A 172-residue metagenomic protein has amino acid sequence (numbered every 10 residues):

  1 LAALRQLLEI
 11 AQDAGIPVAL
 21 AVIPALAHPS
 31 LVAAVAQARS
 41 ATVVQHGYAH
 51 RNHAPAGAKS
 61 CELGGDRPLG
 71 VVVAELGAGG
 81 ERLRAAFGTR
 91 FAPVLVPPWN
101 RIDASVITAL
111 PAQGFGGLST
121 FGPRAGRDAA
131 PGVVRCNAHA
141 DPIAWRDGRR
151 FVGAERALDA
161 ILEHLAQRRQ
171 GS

Functional and structural regions predicted by a protein language model:
L1, A11, Q113, A144-S172: Catalytic grooves of carbohydrate-active enzymes
L1-A2, A21-L31, V96-S105, G126 (+1 more regions): Acidic-and-aromatic substrate-binding clefts and catalytic sites of carbohydrate-active enzymes
L1-T42, F91-A92: Active-site beta->alpha N-cap acidic-glycine motif
L4, L8, V32-A36, V73-E81 (+2 more regions): Generic structural signal for well-ordered alpha-helices, preferentially at hydrophobic/aromatic core positions
P17-A19, S40-V44, A92-V94, G116-G117 (+2 more regions): Structural preference for beta-strand elements that scaffold enzyme active sites
G47-R51: Short glycine-enriched loops at secondary-structure junctions
A54-D66: Surface-exposed, active-site-proximal loop segments in enzymatic domains
D66-D141: Catalytic domains of cell-wall/extracellular-matrix polysaccharide-remodeling enzymes, centered on de-N-acetylation
